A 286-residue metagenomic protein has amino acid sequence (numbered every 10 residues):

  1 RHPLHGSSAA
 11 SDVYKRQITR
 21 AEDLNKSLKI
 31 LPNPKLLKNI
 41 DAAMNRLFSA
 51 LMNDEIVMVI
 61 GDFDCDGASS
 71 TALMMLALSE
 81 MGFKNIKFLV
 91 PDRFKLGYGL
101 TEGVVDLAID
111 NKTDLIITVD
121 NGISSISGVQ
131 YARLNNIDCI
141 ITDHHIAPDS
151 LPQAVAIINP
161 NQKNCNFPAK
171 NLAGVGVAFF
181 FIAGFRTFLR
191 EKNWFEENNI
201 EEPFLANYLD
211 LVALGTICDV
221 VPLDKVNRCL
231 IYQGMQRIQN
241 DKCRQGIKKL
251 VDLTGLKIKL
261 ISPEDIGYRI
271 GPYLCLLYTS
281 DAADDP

Functional and structural regions predicted by a protein language model:
R1-Y14, Y278-P286: Single conserved hydrophobic/aromatic residue that forms the stacking wall/gate of nucleotide- or nucleobase-binding
S11-S280: Replace "Mg2+/Mn2+-dependent" with "divalent metal-dependent
